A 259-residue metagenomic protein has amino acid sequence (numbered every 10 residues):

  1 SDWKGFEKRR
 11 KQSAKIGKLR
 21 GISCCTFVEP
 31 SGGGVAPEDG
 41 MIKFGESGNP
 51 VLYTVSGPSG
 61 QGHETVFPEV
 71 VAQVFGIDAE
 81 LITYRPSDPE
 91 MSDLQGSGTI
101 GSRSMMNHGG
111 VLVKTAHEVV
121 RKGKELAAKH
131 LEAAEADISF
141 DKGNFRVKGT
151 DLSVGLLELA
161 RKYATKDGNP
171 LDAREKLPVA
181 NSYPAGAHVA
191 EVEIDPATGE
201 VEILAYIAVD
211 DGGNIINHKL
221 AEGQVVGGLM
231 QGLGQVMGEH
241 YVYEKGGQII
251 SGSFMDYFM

Functional and structural regions predicted by a protein language model:
S1-M259: Cofactor-binding beta-sheet edge motifs in enzyme active sites
